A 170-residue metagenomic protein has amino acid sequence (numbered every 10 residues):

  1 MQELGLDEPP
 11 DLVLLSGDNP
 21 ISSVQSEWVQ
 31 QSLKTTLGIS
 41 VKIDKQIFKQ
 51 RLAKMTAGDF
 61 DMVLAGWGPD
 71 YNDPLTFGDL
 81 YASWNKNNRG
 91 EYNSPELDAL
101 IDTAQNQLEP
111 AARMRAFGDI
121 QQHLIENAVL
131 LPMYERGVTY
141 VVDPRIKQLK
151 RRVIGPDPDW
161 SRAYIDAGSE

Functional and structural regions predicted by a protein language model:
M1, S26-Q30, L52, T56 (+4 more regions): Extracytoplasmic/secreted envelope proteins and their assembly/folding machinery, especially bacterial periplasmic
M1-P69, W84, P110, V138: Ligand/substrate-recognition segments at binding pockets and active sites
Q2, L6, K54-G58, D79-L108 (+1 more regions): Short, solvent-exposed loop/beta-turn-alpha elements that line the ligand-binding surface or hinge of extracytoplasmic
S22-V24, P74, D143: Short acidic, gly/pro-rich beta-turn/loop elements at beta-sheet edges and active-site/ligand-binding grooves
V63, D73-F77: Short beta-strand-centered segments that line the small-molecule binding cleft or hinge of alpha/beta clamshell
L108, A112-E135: Ligand-binding clefts/hinges and TM-proximal coupling segments of bilobed small-molecule sensing domains
